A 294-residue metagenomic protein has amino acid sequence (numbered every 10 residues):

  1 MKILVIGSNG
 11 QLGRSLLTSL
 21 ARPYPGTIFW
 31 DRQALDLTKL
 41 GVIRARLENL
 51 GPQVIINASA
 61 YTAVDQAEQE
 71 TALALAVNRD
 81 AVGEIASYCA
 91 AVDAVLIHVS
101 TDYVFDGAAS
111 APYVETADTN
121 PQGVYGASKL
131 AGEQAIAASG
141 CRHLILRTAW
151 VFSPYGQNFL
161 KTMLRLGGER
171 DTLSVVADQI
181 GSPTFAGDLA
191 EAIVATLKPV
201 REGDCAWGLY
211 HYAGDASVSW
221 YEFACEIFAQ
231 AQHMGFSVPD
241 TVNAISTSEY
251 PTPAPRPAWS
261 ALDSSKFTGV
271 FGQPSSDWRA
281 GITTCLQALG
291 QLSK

Functional and structural regions predicted by a protein language model:
I3-L20: N-terminal Rossmann NAD(P)H-binding glycine-rich loop of SDR-like oxidoreductase domains
L40-R79: NAD(P)H-binding glycine-rich loop region in Rossmannoid oxidoreductase-like domains and their noncatalytic homologs
Q69-I97: NAD(P)-cofactor binding segment of oxidoreductase domains
A76, A81-E84, V104-L146, W150-F152: Catalytic helix-loop patch of NAD(P)-dependent Rossmann-fold dehydrogenases
Q134-G181, G187-A195: NAD(P)-dependent short-chain dehydrogenase/reductase
P154, Q179-A190, Y210-Q230, T284: Substrate-binding strand-loop-helix patch in Rossmann-like NAD(P)-dependent oxidoreductase/epimerase domains
P199-P251: Mid/C-terminal beta-alpha module of Rossmann-like enzyme folds, strongest in SDR-family dehydrogenases/epimerases
D277-K294: Amphipathic terminal alpha-helices
